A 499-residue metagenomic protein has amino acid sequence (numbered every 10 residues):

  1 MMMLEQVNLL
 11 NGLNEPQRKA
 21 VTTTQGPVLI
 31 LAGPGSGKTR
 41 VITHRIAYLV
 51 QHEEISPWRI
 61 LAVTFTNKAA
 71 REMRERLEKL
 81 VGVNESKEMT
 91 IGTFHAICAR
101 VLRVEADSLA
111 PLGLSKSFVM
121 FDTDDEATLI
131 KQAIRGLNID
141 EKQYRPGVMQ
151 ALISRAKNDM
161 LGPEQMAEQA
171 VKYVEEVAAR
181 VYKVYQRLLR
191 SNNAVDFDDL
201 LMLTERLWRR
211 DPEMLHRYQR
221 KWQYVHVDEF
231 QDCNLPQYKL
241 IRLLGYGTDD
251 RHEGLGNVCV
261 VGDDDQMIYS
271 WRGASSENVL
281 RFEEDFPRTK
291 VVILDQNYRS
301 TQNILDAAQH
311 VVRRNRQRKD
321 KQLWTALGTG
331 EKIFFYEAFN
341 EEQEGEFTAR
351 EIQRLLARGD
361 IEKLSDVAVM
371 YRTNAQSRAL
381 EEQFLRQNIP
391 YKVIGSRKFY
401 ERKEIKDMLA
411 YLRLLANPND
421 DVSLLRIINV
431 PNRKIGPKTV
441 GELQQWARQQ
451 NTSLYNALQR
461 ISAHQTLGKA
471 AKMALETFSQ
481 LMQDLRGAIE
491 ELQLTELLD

Functional and structural regions predicted by a protein language model:
N11-T22, G26-I30, V41-I42, E54 (+6 more regions): Conserved helicase NTPase motor core
G26, I55-R59, S86-E88, E126 (+6 more regions): Short glycine-/polar-rich loops that comprise or flank the Walker A/P-loop and associated switch/sensor motifs
L31-G33, V63, E337, I394: Residues at the beta-strand->loop junction immediately N-terminal to the Walker
P34, T39-I42, I46, P57 (+6 more regions): Helicase P-loop NTPase motor core
L49-F65, G82, E253-G254, D360-I361: Conserved SF1/SF2 helicase motif Ia
R59-L152, Q165-Y173, L280, Y336 (+2 more regions): Conserved P-loop NTPase-based nucleic-acid remodeling module centered on helicase motor cores
E126-A127, K131-A194, D198, P212 (+3 more regions): Basic/charged alpha-beta structural segments of nucleotide/phosphate-handling enzymes
V171, Y224, K363, S377-I389 (+2 more regions): Conserved helicase C-terminal RecA-like lobe
